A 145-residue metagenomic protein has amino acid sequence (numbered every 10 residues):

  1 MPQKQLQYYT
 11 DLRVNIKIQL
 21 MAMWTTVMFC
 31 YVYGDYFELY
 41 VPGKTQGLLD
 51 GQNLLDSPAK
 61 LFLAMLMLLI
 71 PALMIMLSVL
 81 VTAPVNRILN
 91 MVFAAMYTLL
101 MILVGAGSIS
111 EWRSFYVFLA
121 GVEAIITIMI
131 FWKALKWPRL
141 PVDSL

Functional and structural regions predicted by a protein language model:
P2-C30: Cytosolic juxtamembrane helix and N-cap/initiation of the first transmembrane helix
T25-T45: Transmembrane alpha-helix/helix-exit interface in multi-pass inner-membrane proteins
L48-I70: A loop-to-helix transmembrane entry motif
L69-I88: Juxtamembrane helix-break-helix junctions at the cytosolic face of small multi-pass alpha-helical membrane proteins
I75-V79, M101-G105, I130, A134: Structural signal for membrane-spanning alpha-helices in multi-pass inner-membrane proteins, emphasizing helix cores
N86, L99-L119: Membrane-helix boundary connector in multi-pass membrane proteins
L89-Y97: Central hydrophobic cores of alpha-helical transmembrane segments in multi-pass integral membrane proteins
I125-L145: Membrane-water interface at the C-terminal end of transmembrane alpha helices
